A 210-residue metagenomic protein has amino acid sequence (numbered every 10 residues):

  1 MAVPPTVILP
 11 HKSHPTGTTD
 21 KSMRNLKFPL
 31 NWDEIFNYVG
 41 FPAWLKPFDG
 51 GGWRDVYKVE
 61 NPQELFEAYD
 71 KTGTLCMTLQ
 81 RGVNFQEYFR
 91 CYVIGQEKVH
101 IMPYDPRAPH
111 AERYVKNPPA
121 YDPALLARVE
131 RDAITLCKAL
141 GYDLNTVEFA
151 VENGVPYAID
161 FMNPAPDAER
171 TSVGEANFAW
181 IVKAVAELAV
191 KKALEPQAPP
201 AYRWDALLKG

Functional and structural regions predicted by a protein language model:
M1-F89, N117-P119, P123, A127-R131: Active-site nucleotide/adenylate-binding loops and adjacent lid/helix of ATP-dependent enzymes
A43, H100, N145, Y157-D160: Protein kinase-like catalytic core scaffold
G50-G51, N84-F85, K98, P106 (+1 more regions): Short, solvent-exposed loop/turn segments at secondary-structure junctions
K58, V93, F149-V151: Conserved hydrophobic "DFG−1" position in protein kinase catalytic cores
C91, Q96-D122: Glycine-rich, positively charged active-site loop/lid region within alpha/beta enzyme cores that binds and organizes
C91-V93, V155-T171: A short beta-strand motif that forms the metal-chelation/ATP-contact edge of phosphoryl-transfer active sites
H110-Y157, W180-Q197, Y202-L208: A long amphipathic alpha-helix within ATP-dependent nucleotide-binding catalytic cores
D167-V182: Short, flexible active-site recognition loops that position polar ligands and cofactors
